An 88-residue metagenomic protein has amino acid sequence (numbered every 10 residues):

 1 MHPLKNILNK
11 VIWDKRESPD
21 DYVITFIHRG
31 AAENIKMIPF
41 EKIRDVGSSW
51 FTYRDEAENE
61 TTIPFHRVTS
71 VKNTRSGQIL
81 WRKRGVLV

Functional and structural regions predicted by a protein language model:
M1-E60: N-terminal recruitment modules of adaptor/scaffold proteins
D55-V88: Short, compact, well-ordered microdomains
